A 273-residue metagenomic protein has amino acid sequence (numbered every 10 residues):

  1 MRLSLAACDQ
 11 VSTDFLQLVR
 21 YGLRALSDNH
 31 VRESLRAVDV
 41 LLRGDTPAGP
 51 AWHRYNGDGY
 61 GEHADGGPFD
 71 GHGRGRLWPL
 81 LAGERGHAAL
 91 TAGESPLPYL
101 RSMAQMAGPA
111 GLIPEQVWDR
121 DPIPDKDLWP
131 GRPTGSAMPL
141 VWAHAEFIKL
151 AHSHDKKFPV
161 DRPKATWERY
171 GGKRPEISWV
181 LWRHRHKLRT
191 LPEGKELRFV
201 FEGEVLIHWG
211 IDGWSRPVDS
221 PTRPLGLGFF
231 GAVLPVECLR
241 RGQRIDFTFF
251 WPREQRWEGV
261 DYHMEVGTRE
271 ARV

Functional and structural regions predicted by a protein language model:
M1-L80: Extended ligand-binding clefts on enzyme/binding-domain cores
L5-L26, G75-R174: C-terminal capping/lid segments that line or modulate ligand- or cofactor-binding pockets
L42, A107, I211: Short, small-residue-rich loop/turn micro-motifs
P47-A48, L112, R216: Secondary-structure boundary/capping residues
G49-Y60, W78-L80, A88, W118 (+6 more regions): Bulky hydrophobic/aromatic packing residues
R74-G75, L81, E193, R241: Residue-level preference for short coil/turn positions at secondary-structure junctions
R162-V273: Glycan-association/targeting regions that enable binding to alpha-glucans and other polysaccharides
